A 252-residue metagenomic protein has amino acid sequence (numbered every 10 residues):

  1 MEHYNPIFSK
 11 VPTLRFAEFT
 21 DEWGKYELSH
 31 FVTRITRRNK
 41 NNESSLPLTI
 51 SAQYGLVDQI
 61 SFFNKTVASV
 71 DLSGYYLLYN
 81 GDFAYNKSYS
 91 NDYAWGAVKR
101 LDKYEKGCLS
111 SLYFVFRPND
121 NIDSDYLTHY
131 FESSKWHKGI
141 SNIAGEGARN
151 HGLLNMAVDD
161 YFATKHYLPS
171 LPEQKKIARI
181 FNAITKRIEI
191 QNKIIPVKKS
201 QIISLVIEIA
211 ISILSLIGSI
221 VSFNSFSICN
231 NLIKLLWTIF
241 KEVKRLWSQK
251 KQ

Functional and structural regions predicted by a protein language model:
M1-S9, F16, T20-L28, L127 (+1 more regions): Amphipathic alpha-helical segments
P12-R15, A210-I211: Charged, alpha-helix-forming regions
L14-N39, L216-I220, I233, W237 (+1 more regions): Non-catalytic DNA-recognition/assembly elements of restriction-modification systems
S29-K40, S45, T49-A84, Q252: Sequence-specific dsDNA recognition surfaces
L72-W136, R149: A short beta-sheet element
K106-L112, G145-P172: A short glycine-rich beta-alpha junction/loop motif
E208, V221, E242-V243: Acidic, Ala/Val/Gly-enriched low-complexity intrinsically disordered segments
